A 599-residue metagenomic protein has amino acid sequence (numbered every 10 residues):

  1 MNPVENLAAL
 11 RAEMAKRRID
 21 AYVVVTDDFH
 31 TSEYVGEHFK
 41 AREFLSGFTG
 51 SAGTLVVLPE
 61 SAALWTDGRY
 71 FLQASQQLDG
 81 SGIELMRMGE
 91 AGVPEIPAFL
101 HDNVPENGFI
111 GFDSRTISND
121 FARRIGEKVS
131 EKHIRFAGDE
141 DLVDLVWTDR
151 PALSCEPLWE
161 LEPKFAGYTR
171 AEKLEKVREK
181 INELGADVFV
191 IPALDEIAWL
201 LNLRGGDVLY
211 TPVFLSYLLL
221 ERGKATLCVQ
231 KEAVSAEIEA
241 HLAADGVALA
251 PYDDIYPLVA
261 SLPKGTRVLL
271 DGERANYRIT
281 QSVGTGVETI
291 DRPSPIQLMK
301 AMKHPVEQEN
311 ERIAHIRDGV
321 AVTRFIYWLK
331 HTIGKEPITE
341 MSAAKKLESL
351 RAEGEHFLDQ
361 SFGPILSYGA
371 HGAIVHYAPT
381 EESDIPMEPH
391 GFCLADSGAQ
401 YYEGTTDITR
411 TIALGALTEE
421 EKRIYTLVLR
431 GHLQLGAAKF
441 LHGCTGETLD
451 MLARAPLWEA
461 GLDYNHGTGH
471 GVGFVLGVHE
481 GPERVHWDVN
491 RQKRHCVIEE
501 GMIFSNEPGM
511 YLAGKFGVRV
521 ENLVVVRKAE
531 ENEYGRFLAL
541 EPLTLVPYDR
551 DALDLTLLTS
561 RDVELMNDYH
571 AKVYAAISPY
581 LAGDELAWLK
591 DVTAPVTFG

Functional and structural regions predicted by a protein language model:
M1-G599: Active-site neighborhoods and metal-handling regions in enzymes and metal-associated proteins
